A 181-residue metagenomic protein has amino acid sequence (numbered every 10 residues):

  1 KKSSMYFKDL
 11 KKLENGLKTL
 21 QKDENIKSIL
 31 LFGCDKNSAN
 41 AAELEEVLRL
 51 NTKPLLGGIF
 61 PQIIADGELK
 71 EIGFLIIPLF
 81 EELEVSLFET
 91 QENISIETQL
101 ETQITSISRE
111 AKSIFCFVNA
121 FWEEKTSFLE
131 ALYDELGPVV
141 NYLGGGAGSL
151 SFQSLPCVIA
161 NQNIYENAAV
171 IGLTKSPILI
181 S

Functional and structural regions predicted by a protein language model:
K1-S181: Cofactor- and metal-binding active-site motifs of prokaryotic enzymes that mediate redox/radical or nucleophilic
